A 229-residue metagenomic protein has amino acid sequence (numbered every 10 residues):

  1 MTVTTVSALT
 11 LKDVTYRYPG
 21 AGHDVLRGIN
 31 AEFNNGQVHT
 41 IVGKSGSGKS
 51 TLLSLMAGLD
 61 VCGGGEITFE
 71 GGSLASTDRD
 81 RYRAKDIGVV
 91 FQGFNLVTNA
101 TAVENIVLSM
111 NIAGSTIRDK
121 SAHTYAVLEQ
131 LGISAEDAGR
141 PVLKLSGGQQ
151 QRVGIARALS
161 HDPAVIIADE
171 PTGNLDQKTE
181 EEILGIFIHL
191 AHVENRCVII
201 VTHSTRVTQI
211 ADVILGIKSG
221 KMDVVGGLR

Functional and structural regions predicted by a protein language model:
A57: Helix-to-loop junction immediately C-terminal to a conserved catalytic motif
G65-L74: Conserved ABC transporter NBD signature motif
S73-G88: ABC ATPase NBD coupling module
A100-S109: Short coil-to-helix segment of the ABC ATPase nucleotide-binding domain corresponding to the Q-loop/switch region
R118-E136: Conserved ABC ATPase "signature" region
P141-L145, Q149-Q151: Conserved ABC ATPase signature
D162: Conserved catalytic motifs of ABC-family nucleotide-binding domains
